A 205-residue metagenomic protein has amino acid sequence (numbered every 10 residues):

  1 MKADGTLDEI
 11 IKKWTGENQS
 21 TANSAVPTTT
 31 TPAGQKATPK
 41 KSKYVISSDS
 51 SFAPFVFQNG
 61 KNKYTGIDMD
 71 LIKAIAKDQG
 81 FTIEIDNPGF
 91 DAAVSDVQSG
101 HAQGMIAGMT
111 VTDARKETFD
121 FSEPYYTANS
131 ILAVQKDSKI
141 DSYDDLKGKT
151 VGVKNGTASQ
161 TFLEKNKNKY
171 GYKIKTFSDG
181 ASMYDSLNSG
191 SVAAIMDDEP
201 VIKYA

Functional and structural regions predicted by a protein language model:
K2-K40, A158-S178: Ligand-binding clefts/hinges and TM-proximal coupling segments of bilobed small-molecule sensing domains
D4, K13, P39-M109, I174-T176: Extracytoplasmic small-molecule ligand-binding "clamshell" domains of the periplasmic binding protein/Venus flytrap
Y44-D49, A133, T150-V153, I195: Short, well-ordered beta-strand segments
S50, M109-T110, K136, N155 (+1 more regions): Short secondary-structure boundary segments
I75, V97-Q98, L146, S186-N188: Hydrophobic residues within well-ordered alpha-helices
A92, G108-T118, E164-K165, N188-A205: A ligand-binding cleft/hinge motif common to bilobed small-molecule-binding domains
F119-I131, G180: Short Pro/Gly-enriched coil loops immediately N-terminal to beta-strands
V134-V151: Flexible hinge/capping segments at coil-to-helix
